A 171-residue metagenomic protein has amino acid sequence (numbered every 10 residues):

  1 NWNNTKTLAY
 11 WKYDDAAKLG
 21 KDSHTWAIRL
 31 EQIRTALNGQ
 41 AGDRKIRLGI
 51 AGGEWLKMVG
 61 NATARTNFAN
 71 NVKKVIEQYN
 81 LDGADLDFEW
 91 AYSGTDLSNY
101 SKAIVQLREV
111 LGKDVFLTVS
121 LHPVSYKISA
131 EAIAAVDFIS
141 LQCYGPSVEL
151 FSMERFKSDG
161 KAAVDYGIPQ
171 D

Functional and structural regions predicted by a protein language model:
N1-D171: Chitinase-like catalytic core of GlcNAc-active glycosidases
